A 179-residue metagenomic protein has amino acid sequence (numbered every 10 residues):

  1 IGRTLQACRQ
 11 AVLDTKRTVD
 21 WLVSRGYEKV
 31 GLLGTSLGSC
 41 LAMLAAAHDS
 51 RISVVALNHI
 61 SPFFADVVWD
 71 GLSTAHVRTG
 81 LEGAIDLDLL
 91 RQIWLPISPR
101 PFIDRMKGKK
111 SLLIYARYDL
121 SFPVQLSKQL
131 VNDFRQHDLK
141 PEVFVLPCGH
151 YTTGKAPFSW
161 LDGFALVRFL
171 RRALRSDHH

Functional and structural regions predicted by a protein language model:
I1-R25: Alpha/beta-hydrolase active-site loop
R25-S36: Alpha/beta-hydrolase fold nucleophile elbow
G34-A46: Glycine-rich nucleophile elbow surrounding the catalytic serine of serine-hydrolase chemistry
M43-L87: Hydrolase active-site cap/lid region
D70-L126, N132: The feature captures the conserved acid-bearing segment of alpha/beta-hydrolase catalytic domains
K128, R135-H179: C-terminal catalytic histidine-bearing segment of alpha/beta-hydrolase fold enzymes
